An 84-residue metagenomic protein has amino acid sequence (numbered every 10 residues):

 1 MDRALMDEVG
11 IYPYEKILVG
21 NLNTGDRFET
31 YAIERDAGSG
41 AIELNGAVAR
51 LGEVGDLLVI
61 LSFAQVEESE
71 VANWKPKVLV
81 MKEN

Functional and structural regions predicted by a protein language model:
M1-W74, E83: Compact, glycine-rich, soluble single-domain proteins
